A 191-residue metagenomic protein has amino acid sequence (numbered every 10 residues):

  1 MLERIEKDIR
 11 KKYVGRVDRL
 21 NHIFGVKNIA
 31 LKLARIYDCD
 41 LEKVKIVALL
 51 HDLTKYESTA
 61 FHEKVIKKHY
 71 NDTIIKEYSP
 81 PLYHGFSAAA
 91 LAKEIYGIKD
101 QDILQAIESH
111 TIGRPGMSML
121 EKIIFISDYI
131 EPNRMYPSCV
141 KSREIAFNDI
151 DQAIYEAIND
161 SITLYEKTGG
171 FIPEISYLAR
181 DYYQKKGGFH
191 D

Functional and structural regions predicted by a protein language model:
M1-E3, D160: Non-catalytic terminal extensions that flank enzyme cores
K7-V14, H22, I36-E156: Divalent metal-dependent catalytic cores for phosphoryl transfer on phosphate-bearing substrates
I150-T168: Long, amphipathic alpha-helical surface segments
T163-D191: Charged phosphate-binding loop/patch that engages nucleotide di/tri-phosphates or the phosphate backbone of nucleic
